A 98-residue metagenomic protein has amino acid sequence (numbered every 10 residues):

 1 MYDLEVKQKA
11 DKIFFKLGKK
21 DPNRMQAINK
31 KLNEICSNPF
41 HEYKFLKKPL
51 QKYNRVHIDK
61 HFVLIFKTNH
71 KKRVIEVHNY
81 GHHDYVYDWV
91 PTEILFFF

Functional and structural regions predicted by a protein language model:
D3-L4, F15, K19-P22, I58-V63 (+1 more regions): Enriched for short, Lys/Arg-rich terminal
V6-A10: Basic, amphipathic "hinge/linker" alpha-helix immediately C-terminal to the N-terminal HTH DNA-binding motif
F14, M25, N29-L32: Short amphipathic alpha-helical/adjacent loop interface patches that line ligand and macromolecule-binding sites
N23-Q26, K44: Short, solvent-exposed positions on alpha-helices
K30-H57: A short, surface-exposed loop/turn module that caps and links secondary-structure elements
